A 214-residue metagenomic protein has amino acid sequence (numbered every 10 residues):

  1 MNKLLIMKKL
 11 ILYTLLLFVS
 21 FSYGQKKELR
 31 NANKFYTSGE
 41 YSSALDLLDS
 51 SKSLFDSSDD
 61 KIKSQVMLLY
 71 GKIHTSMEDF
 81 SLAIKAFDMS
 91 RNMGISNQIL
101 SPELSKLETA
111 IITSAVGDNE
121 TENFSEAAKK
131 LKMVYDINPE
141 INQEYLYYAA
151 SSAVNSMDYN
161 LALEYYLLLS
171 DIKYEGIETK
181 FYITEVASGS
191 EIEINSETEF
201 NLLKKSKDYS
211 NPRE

Functional and structural regions predicted by a protein language model:
M1-L10: Positively charged n-region of N-terminal signal peptides that target proteins for export
L15-Y23: Hydrophobic h-region of N-terminal signal peptides that target proteins for export in Gram-negative bacteria
Y23-I112, E120-T121: N-terminal leader/linker segments that initiate helical-solenoid repeat arrays
K26-N33, K63-K72, S101-G117, Y148-S151 (+3 more regions): Amphipathic alpha-helical repeat scaffolds of TPR domains
F55, G94-I95, L131, N138 (+1 more regions): Alpha-helical junction/boundary sensor with strong preference for TPR arrays
T75-I95, V154, Y159-I177: TPR/TPR-like (Sel1-like) alpha-helical repeat modules
I137-Y145: Alpha-helical tetratricopeptide repeat
